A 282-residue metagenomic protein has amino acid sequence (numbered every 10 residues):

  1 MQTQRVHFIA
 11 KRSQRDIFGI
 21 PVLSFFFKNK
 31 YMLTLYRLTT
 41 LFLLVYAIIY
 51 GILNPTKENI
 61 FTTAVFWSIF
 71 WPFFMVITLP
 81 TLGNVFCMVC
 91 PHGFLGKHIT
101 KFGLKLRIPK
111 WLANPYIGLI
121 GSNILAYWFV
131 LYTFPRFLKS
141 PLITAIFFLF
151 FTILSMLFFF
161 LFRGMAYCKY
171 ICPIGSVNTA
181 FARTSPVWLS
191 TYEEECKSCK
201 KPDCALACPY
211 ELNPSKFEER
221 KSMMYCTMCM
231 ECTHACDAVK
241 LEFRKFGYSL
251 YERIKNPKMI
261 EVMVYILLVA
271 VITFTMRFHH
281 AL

Functional and structural regions predicted by a protein language model:
M1-E218, H234, A238, E242-L282: Non-ligating segments of multi-cofactor redox enzymes
F217-C229: Short linker/helix segments within small regulatory modules
